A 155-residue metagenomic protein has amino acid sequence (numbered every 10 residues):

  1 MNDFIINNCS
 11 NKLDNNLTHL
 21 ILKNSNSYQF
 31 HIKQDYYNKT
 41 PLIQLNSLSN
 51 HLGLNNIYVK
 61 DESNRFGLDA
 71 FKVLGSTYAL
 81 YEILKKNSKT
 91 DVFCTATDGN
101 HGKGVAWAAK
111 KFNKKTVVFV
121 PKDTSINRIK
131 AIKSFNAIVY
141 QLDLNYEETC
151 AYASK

Functional and structural regions predicted by a protein language model:
M1-K155: PLP-dependent amino-acid enzyme catalytic core
